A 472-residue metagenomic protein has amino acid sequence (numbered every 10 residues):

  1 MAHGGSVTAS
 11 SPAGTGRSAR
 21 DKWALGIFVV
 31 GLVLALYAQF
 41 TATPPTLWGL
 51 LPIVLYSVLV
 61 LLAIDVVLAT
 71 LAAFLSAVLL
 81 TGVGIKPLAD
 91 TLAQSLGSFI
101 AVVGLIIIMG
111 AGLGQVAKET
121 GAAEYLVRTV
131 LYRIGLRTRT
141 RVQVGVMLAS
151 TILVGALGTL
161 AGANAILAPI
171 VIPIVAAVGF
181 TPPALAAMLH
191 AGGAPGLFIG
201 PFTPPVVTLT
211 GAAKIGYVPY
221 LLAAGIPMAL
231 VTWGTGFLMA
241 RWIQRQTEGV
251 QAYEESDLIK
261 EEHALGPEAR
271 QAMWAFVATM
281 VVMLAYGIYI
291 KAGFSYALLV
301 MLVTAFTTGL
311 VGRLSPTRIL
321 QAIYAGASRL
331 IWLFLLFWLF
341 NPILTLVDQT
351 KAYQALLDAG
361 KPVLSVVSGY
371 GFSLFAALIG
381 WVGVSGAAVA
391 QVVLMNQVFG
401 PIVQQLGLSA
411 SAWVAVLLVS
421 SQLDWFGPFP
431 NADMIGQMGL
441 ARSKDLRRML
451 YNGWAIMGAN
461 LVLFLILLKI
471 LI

Functional and structural regions predicted by a protein language model:
A2-T43, G49-I53, L80, L222-A322 (+1 more regions): Long, contiguous bundles of hydrophobic transmembrane helices that form the permeation core of multi-pass
A9-G26, P169-R270, S409-A410, A415-L418 (+1 more regions): Membrane-core helix-loop-helix motifs of multi-pass transport proteins
S57-A72, A176-A184, G312-P316, V382-V393: Membrane-helix interface "capping/anchor" motifs
V58-I64, G114, S150-T159, H190-L197 (+3 more regions): Transmembrane alpha-helix interface/packing and boundary motifs in multi-pass membrane proteins, characterized by
L61, V66-L71, L75, A89-E124 (+2 more regions): Core transmembrane alpha-helical segments of multi-pass membrane transporters/permeases
Q94-G97, Y125-L136, I172-A177, Q321-R329 (+2 more regions): Short amphipathic alpha-helical coupling elements at transmembrane boundaries
F99-M109, Y220-G234, G293-M301, S411-L423: Alpha-helical transmembrane segments
I106-M109, R133-I170, W338, V363-S411 (+1 more regions): Hydrophobic alpha-helical transmembrane segments of multi-pass integral membrane proteins, predominantly secondary
